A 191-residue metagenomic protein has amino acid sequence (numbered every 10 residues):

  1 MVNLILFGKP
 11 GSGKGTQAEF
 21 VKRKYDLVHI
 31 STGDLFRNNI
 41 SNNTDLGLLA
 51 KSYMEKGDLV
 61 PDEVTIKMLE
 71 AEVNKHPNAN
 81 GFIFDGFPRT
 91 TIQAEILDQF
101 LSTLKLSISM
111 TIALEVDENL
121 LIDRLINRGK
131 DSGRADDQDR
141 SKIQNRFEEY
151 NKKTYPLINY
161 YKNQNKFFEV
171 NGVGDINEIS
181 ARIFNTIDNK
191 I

Functional and structural regions predicted by a protein language model:
M1-I191: Glycine-rich phosphate-binding loop of ATP-dependent small-molecule kinases
